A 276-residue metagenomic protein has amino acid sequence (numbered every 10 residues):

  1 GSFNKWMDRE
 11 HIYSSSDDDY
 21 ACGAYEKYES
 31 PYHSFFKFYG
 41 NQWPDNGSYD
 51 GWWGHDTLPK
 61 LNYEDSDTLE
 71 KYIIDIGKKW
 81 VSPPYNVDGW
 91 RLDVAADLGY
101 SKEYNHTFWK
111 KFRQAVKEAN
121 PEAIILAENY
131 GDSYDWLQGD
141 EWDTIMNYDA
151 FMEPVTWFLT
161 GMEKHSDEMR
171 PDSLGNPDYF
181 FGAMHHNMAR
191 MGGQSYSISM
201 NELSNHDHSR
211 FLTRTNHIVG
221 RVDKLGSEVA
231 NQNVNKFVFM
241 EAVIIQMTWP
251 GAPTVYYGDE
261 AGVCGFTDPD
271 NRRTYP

Functional and structural regions predicted by a protein language model:
G1, D8, A95-D97, E128-D132 (+1 more regions): An acidic- and aromatic-residue-enriched active-site/binding cleft used to recognize and process polar
G1, G89-W90, A123, T248: Conserved beta-strand->loop/alpha-helix structural units within folded catalytic cores of enzymes with alpha/beta
G1-P84, F112, E118, D135 (+1 more regions): Substrate-binding/active-site clefts of carbohydrate-active enzymes
N62-S66, V94-Y100, L225-K236, T274-P276: Active-site rim elements
T68, L98-T107, D132-Y134: Acidic-and-aromatic substrate-binding clefts and catalytic sites of carbohydrate-active enzymes
L69-I73, N105, W109, F239: Aromatic/hydrophobic pocket-lining residues that form the small-molecule binding cavity in soluble enzyme cores
I73-S101, N201-L203: Active-site groove signature of glycoside hydrolases
G77, W109, R113-Q114, E122-T274: Conserved alpha/beta catalytic core and glycan-binding cleft of carbohydrate-active enzymes
